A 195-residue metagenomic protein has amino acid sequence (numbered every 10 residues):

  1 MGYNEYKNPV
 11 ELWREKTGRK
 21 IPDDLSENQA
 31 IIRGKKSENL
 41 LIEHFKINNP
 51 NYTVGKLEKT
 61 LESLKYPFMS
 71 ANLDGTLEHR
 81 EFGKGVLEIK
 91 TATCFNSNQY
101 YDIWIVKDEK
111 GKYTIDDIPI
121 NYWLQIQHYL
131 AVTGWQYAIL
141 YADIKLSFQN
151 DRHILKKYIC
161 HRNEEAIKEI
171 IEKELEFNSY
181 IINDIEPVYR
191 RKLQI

Functional and structural regions predicted by a protein language model:
M1-K36, L40: Charged, glycine-rich intrinsically disordered N-terminal tails and low-complexity linkers that flank
G18-I21, K36, L40-E43, T91-A92 (+1 more regions): Generic detector of short, locally flexible boundary/turn motifs and exposed helical patches
D24, L140, I185-Y189: Secondary-structure transition/capping residues
I31-G55: Acidic-basic catalytic patches of nuclease active cores, encompassing PD-(D/E)XK and other metal-cofactor nuclease
I47-L73, L77-I182: Nucleic-acid nuclease catalytic cores
S179-I195: Contiguous, amphipathic alpha-helical segments that mediate oligomerization or scaffolding in large protein assemblies
